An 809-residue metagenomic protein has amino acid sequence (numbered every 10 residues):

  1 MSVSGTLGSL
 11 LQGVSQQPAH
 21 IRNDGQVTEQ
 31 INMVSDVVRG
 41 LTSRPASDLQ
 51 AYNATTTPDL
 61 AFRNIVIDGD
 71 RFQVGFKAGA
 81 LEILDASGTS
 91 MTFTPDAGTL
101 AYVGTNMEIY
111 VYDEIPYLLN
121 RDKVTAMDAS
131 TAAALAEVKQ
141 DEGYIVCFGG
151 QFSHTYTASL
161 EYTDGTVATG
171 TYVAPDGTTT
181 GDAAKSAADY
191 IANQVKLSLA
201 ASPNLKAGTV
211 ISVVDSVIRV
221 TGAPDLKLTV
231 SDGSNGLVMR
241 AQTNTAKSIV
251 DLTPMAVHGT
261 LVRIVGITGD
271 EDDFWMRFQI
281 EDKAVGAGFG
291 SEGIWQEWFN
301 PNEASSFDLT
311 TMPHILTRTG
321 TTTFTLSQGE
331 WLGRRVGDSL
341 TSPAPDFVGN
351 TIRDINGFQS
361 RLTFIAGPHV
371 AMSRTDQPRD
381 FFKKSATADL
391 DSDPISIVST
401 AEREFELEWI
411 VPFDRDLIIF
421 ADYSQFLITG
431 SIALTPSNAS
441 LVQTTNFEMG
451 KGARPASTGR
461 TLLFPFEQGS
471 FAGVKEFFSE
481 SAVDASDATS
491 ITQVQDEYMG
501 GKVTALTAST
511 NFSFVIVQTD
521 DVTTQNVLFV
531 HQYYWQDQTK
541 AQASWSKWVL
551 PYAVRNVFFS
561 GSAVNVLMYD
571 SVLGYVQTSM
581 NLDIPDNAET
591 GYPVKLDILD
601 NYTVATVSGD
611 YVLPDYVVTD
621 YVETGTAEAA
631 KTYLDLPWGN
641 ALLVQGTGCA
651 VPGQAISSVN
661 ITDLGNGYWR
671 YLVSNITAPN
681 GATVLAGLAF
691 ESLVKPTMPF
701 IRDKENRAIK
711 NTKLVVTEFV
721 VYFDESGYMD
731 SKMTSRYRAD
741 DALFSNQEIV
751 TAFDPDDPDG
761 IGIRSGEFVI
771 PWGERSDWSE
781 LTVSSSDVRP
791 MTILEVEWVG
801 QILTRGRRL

Functional and structural regions predicted by a protein language model:
M1-G88, D251-D354, F358-E406, G469-S486 (+2 more regions): N-terminal beta-propeller domains
S2-D70, A472-L809: Beta-sheet repeat architectures centered on beta-propellers
S47-P58, E330-S360, I365-F512, D521-F559 (+1 more regions): Beta-propeller and closely related beta-pinwheel folds
T56-V66, G79-L81, Y117-N120, V124-D189 (+5 more regions): Threonine/glycine-rich low-complexity segments that form extended coil/beta-edge repetitive scaffolds
Q73-F76, L118, T363-F364, L417-F420 (+3 more regions): Conserved beta-strand element within WD40/beta-propeller blades
S87-D113, I395-E406: Aromatic/His-enriched, Gly/Pro-containing loop or helix-boundary segments that lie immediately adjacent to catalytic
G104-T125, L417-F420: Elongated alpha-helical scaffolds
V124, A188-L228: N-terminal, intrinsically disordered, small/polar-rich Type III/flagellar export signal
